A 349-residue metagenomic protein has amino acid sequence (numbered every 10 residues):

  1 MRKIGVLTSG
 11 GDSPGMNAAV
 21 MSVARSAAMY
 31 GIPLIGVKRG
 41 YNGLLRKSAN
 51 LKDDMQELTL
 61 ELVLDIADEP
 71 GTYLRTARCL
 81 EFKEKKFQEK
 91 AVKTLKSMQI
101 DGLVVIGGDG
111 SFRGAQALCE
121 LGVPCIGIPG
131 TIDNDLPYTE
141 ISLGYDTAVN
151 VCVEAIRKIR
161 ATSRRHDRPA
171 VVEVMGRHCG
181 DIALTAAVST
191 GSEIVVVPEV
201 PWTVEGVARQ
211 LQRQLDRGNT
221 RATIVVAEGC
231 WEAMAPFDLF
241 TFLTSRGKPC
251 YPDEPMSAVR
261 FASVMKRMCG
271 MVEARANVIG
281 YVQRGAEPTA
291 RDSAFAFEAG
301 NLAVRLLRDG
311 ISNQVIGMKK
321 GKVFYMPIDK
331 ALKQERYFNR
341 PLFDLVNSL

Functional and structural regions predicted by a protein language model:
M1-S48: N-terminal phosphate-binding or glycine-rich loops at protein starts, especially the Walker A/P-loop of NTPases
S9-D12, V37-G43, R78-C79, G108-G110 (+6 more regions): Short, ordered loop/turn segments at secondary-structure junctions
S13-V23, L44-L45, E84-E89, L103-Q116 (+5 more regions): Short glycine/serine/threonine-rich phosphate/pyrophosphate-binding segments that cradle anionic phosphate groups
I32-K38, T162-P169, R221-I224, M271-I279 (+1 more regions): Flexible, glycine/charged-enriched surface loops at secondary-structure junctions
L34, V105-G107, R113, A117 (+3 more regions): Accessory alpha-helical/coil subdomains and C-terminal extensions that flank or cap enzyme catalytic cores
S48-L103, S111, L143-E154: Glycine-rich oxoanion-binding loops at beta->alpha junctions
Q314-L349: Phosphate-binding loop/pocket of nucleotide- and phosphate-handling active sites
